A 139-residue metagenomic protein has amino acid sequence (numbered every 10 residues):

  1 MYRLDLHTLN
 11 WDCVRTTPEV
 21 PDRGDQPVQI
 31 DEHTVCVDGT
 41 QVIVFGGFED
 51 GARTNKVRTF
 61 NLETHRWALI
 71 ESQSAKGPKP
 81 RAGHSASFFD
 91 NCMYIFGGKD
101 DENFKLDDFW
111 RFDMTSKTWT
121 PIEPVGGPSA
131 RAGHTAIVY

Functional and structural regions predicted by a protein language model:
M1-Y139: Kelch-like beta-propeller repeat domains
